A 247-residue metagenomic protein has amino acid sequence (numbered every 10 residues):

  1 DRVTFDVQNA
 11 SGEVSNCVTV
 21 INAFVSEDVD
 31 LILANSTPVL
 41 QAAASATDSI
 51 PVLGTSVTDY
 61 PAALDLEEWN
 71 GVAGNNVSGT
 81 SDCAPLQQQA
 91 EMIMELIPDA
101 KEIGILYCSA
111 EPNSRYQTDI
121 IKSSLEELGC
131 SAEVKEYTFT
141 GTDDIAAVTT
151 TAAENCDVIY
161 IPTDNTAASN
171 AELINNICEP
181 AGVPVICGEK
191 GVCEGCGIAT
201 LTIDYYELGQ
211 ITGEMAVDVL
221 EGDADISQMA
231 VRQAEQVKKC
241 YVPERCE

Functional and structural regions predicted by a protein language model:
D1-V14, N76, K122-T142: Short beta-strand elements in bilobed, periplasmic/extracellular small-molecule ligand-binding domains
D6-L66, D164-G188: Beta-alpha junction/loop-to-helix N-cap segments that form part of ligand/metal-binding clefts
D30-I32, K101, D157-V158: Conserved acidic residues
Y60-E102, I203-A224: Hydrophobic alpha-helical segments within soluble ligand-binding/sensing domains
A63-G71, I145-V148, C193-T202: Glycine-rich, charge-decorated loop segments at or immediately adjacent to ligand/cofactor-binding or catalytic sites
S78-L128, D225, M229-E244: An alpha-beta-alpha
K135-D144, V148-C196: Flexible, glycine-rich surface segments
V192-Y241: Flexible loop/turn connectors
